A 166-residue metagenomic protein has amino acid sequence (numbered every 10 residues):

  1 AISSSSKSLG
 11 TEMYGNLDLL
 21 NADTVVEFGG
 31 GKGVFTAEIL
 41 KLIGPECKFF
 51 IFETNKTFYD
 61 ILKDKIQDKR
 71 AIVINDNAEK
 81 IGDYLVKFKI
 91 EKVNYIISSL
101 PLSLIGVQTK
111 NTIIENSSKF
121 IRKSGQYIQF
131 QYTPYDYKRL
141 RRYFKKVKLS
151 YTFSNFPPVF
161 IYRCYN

Functional and structural regions predicted by a protein language model:
A1-L20: Class I SAM-dependent methyltransferase Rossmann-like catalytic core, especially the SAM/SAH-binding loop
A22-G31: Conserved class I S-adenosyl-L-methionine
K32-P45: Conserved SAM-binding loop of SAM-dependent methyltransferases across substrates and taxa, primarily the Class I
K48-E53: Conserved SAM-binding motif I beta-strand of class I
Y59-F88: S-adenosyl-L-methionine
N111-K123: A short glycine-rich, Lys/Arg-flanked "PGG" loop and its adjoining helix->strand segment in the class I
K123-Q131: Conserved beta-strand signature within the Rossmann-like core of class I S-adenosyl-L-methionine
T152-N166: Core SAM-dependent methyltransferase catalytic element
